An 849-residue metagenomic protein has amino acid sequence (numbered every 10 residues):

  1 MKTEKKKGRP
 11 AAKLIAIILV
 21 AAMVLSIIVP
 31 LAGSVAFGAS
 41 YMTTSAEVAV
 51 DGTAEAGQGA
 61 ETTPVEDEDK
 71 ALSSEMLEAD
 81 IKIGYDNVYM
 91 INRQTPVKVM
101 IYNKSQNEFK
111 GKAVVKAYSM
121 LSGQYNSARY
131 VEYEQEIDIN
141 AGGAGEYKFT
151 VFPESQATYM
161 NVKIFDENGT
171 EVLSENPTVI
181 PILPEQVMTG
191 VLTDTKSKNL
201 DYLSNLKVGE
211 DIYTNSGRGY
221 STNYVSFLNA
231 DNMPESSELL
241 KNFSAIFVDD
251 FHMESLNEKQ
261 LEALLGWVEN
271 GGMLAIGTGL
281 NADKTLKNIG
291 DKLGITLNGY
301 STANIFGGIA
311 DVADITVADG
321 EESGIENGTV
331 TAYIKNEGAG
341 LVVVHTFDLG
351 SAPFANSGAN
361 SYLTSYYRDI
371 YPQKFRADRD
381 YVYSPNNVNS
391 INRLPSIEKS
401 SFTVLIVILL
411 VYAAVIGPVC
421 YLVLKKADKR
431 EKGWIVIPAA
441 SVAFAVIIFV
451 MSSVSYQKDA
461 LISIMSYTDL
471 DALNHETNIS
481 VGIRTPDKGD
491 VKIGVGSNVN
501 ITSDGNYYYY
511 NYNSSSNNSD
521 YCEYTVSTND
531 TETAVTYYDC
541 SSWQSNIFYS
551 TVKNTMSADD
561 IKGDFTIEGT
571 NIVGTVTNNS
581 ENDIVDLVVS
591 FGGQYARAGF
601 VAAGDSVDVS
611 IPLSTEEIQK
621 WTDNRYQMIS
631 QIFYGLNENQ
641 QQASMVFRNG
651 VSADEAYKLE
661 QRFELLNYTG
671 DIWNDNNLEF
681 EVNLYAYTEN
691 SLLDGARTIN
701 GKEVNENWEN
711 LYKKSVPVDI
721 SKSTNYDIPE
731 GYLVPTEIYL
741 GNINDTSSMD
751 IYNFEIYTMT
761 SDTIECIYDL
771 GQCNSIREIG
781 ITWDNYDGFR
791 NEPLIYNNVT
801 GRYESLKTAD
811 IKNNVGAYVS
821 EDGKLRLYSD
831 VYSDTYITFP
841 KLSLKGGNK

Functional and structural regions predicted by a protein language model:
G38-Y41, W434, S452-L473: Alpha-helical transmembrane signal-anchor/signal-peptide segments
G57-G59, R93, P153-A245: Aromatic-Pro/Gly-enriched surface loop or interdomain linker that acts as a lid/target-recognition segment
E136-I137, A141-G143, Y147-Q156, I611-S614: Short, hydrophobic beta-strand segments
L239-K287, N336-H345: Short alpha-beta junction capping motif
F243, M273, T316-P418, L825: A glycine-centered loop/beta-turn motif at secondary-structure junctions
N478-V573, N578-N791: Accessory, solvent-exposed terminal regions and/or long lumenal/extracellular loops of proteins
D787-R802: Short, surface-exposed beta-strand/strand-loop-strand elements in extracellular ectodomains
N813-T835: Noncatalytic modules at the cell exterior or secretory-pathway interfaces, chiefly beta-strand-rich lectin/adhesion
